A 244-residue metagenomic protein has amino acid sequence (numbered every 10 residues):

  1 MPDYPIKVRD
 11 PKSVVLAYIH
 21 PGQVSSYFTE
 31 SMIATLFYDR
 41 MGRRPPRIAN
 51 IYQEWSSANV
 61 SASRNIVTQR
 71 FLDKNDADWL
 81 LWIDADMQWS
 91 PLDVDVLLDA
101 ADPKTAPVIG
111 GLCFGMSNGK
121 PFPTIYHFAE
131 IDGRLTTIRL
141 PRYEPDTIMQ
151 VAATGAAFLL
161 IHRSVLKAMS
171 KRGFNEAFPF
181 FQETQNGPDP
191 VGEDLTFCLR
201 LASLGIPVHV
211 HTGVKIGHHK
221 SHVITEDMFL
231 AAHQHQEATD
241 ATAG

Functional and structural regions predicted by a protein language model:
M1-S57: N-proximal low-complexity "stem/linker" segments adjacent to membrane-targeting elements
P2, K7-P11, K171-G244: C-terminal catalytic/acceptor-binding lobe
Y18-I19, S57, D86, L98-A100 (+2 more regions): Polar low-complexity intrinsically disordered regions
A58-S63: A short, glycine-/small-residue-rich helix N-cap motif at loop->alpha-helix starts within glycosyltransferase
N65-W79: Active-site nucleotide-sugar/metal-binding loop of Leloir-type enzymes
D76-Q88: Short beta-strand-to-loop acidic/aromatic patch adjacent to the donor-nucleotide binding site
W79, A106-V108, V208: Short, Asp-centered acidic motifs that coordinate Mg2+ and/or phosphate in catalytic or ligand-binding sites
S90-Q182: Conserved catalytic core of nucleotide-sugar-dependent glycosyltransferases
